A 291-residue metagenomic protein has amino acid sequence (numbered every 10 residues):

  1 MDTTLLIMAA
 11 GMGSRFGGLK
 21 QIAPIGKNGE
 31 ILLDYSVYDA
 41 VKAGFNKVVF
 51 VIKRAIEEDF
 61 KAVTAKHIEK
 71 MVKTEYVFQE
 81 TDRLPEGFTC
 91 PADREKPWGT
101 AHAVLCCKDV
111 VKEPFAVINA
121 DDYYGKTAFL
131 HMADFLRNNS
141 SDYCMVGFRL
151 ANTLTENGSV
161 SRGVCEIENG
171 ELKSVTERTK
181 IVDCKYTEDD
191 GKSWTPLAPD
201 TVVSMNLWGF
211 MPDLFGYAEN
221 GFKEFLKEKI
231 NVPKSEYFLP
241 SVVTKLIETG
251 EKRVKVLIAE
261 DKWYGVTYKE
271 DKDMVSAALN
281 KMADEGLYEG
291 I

Functional and structural regions predicted by a protein language model:
M1-L19, A23: N-terminal nucleotide-binding beta1-loop-alpha1 segment
M1-T4, K27-V117, Y124, N138: Conserved N-terminal catalytic core of the sugar/cofactor nucleotidyltransferase
I22, V164-I167, V256: A structural signal for short hydrophobic beta-strand segments in well-ordered beta-sheet cores
F60-T64, M132, V275: Hydrophobic packing residues within well-ordered alpha-helices of enzyme cores
G125-W208, P212: Conserved core of the sugar-phosphate nucleotidyltransferase
V202, V254-D261: Catalytic beta-strand/loop signature of glycosyltransferases that borders the donor
E219-K252: A C-terminal functional module that forms or caps the active site or interfaces directly with catalytic machinery
